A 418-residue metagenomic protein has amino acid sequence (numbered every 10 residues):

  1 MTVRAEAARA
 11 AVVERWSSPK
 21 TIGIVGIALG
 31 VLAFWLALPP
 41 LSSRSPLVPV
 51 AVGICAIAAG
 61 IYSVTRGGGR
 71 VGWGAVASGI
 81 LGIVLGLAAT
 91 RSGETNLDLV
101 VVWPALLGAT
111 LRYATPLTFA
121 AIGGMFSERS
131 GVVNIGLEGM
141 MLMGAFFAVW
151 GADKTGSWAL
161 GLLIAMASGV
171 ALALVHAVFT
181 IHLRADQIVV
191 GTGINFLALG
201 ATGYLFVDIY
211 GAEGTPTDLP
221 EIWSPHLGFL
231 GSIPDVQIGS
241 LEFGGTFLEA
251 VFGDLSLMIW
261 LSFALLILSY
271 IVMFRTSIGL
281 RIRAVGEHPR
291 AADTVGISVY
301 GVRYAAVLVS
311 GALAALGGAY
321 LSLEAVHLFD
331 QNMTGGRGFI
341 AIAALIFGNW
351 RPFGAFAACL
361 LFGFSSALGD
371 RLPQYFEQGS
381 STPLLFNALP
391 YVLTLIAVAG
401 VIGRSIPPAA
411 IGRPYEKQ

Functional and structural regions predicted by a protein language model:
M1-G82, G86-A89, L268-S269, E287 (+2 more regions): Cytosolic-side transmembrane-helix boundaries in multi-pass membrane proteins
A37-R44, L99-V102, L107, V207 (+4 more regions): Inter-helical junctions in multi-pass inner-membrane proteins, predominant in energy-converting antiporter-like
A56-A59, A105-L162, M166-I188, I346-W350 (+1 more regions): Single transmembrane alpha-helix segments in multi-pass membrane proteins
A77-L117, I122-S130, I411-Q418: Helix-loop-helix hairpins and the membrane-proximal interhelical loops of multi-pass alpha-helical transport proteins
Y113, F252-L328, P352-F353: Helix-loop-helix "hairpin" substructures at the membrane interface of multi-pass membrane proteins
M125-F147, L162, I181-I194, R281 (+5 more regions): Short, non-helical or kinked segments that cap or interrupt transmembrane helices
V178, H182-Y210, G214-E221, S262 (+2 more regions): Pore- or pathway-lining transmembrane helices of multi-pass membrane proteins that form conduits for solutes/ions
L199-F274, F376-F386, G412-Q418: Transmembrane helix-bundle core of multi-pass membrane transporters and related energy-transducing complexes
